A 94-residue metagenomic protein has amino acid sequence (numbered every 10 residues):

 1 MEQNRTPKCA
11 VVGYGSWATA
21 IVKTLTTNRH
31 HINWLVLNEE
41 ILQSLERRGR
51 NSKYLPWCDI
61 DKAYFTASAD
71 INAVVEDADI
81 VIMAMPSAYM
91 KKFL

Functional and structural regions predicted by a protein language model:
M1, E39-Q43, M85-A88, K92-F93: Short secondary-structure boundary segments
E2-C58, F65-V75: NAD(P)+-binding Rossmann beta1-loop-alpha1 motif at the extreme N-terminus of oxidoreductases
D59-L94: Rossmann-like NAD(P)-binding element
